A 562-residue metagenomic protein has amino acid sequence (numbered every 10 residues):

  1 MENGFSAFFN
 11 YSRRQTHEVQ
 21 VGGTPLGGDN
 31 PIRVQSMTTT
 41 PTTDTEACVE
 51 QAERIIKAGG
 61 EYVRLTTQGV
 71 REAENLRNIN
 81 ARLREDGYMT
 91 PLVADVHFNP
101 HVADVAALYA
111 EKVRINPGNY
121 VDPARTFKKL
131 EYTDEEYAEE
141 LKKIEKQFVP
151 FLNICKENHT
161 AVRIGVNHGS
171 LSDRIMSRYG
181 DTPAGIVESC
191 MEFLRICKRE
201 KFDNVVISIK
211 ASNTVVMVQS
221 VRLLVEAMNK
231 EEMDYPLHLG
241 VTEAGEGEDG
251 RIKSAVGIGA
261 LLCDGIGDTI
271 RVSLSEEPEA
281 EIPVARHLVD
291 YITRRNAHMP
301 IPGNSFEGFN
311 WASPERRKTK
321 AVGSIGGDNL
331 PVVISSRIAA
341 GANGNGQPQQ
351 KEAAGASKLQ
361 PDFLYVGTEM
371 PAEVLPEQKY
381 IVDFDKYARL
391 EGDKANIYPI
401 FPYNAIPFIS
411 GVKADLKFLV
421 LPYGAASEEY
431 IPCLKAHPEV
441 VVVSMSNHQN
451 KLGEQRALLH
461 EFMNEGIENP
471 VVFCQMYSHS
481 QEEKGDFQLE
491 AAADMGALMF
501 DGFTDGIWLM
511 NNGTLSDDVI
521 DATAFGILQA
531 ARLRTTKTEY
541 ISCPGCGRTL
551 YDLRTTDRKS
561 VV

Functional and structural regions predicted by a protein language model:
E2-R14, L288, R295-G327, I397 (+1 more regions): Long, charged amphipathic helices and adjacent flexible linkers at domain junctions
A7-N10, G60-E192, G323-S324, V332-G453: Active-site beta->alpha loop and helix N-cap motifs at the rims of alpha/beta catalytic domains
E18, G22, T45-I55, A103-A106 (+9 more regions): Structured alpha-helical segments in the cores of large, soluble enzyme domains
V34, D95, I164, I207 (+3 more regions): Conserved, mostly hydrophobic/aromatic
G59-R64, Y109-T126, C263-E279, V441 (+1 more regions): Glycine-rich phosphate-binding active-site loops on the catalytic face of alpha/beta enzymes
F127-D134, E276-N296, E373-Q378, G513-L533: C-terminal helical cap(s) of enzyme catalytic domains, especially alpha/beta-barrels
R174-V187, Y235-D264, F473-A497, D501: Active-site-adjacent loop and "lid" segments of alpha/beta metabolic enzymes
K559-V561: Conserved small/polar residues in nucleotide/adenosyl-binding loops
